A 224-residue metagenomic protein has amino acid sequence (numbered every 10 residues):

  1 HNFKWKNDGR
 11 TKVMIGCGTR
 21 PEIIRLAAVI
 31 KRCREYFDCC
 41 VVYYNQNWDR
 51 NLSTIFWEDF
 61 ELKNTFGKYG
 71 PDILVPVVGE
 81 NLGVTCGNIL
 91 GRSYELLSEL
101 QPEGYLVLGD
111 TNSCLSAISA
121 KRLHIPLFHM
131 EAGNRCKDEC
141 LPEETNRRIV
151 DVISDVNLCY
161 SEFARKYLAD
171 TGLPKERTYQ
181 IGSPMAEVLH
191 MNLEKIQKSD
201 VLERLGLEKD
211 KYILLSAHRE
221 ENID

Functional and structural regions predicted by a protein language model:
H1, Q46-N51, V77, I153-D224: A nucleotide-sugar donor-handling region in carbohydrate enzymes
H1-T19: Nucleotide-activated donor-dependent transferases that construct or modify glycoconjugates
W5, L97-E99, L205-G206: Glycine-rich helix-loop-beta junction characteristic of Rossmann-like nucleotide cofactor-binding loops
M14-C17, E22-V29, Y36, F56 (+1 more regions): Active-site and donor-binding regions of nucleotide-sugar-utilizing enzymes
I15, V41-Y43, H129, Q180 (+1 more regions): Structural beta-sheet core signal
T19, Y44, T111-S113, P184 (+1 more regions): Ser/Thr-centric signal marking residues that sit in or immediately flank functional binding/regulatory motifs
D38-T85: Conserved nucleotide-sugar phosphate-binding/catalytic loop shared by glycosyltransferases and other
N64-F66, E103-G104, K175-R177, K209: Short acidic capping loops at alpha-helix termini that bridge into adjacent secondary structure
